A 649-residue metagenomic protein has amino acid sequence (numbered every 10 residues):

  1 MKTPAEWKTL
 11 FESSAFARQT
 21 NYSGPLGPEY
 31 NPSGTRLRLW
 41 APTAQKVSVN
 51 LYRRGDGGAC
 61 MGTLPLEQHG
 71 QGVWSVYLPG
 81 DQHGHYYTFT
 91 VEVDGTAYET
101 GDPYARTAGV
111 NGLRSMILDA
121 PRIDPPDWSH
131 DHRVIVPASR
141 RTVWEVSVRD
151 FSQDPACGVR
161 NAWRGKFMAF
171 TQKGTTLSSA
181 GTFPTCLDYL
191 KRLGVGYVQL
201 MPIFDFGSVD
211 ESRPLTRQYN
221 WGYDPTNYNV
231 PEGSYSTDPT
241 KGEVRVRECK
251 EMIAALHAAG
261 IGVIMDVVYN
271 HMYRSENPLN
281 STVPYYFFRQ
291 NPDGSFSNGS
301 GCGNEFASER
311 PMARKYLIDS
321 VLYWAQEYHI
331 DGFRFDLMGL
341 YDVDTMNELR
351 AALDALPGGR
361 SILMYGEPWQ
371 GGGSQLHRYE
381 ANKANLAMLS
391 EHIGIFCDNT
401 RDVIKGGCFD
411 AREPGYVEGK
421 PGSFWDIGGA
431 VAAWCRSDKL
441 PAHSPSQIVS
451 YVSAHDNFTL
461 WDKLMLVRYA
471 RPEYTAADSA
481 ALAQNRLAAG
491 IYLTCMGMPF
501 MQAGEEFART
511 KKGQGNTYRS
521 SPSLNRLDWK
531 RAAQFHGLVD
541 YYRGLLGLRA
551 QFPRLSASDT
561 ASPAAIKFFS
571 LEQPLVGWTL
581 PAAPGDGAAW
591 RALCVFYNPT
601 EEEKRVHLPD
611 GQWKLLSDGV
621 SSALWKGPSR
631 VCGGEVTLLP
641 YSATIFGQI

Functional and structural regions predicted by a protein language model:
M1-P32, Q68-Q172: The feature marks proteins involved in alpha-glucan
Q19-G24, N485, T494-Q514, R526-L593: Glycan-recognition and catalytic regions of carbohydrate-active enzymes
E29-Q45, A565-P609: Carbohydrate-binding surface patches
L39, F89, V146, L200 (+9 more regions): Conserved, mostly hydrophobic/aromatic
A41, G84-Y87, P628-I649: C-terminal beta-strand-rich structural cap/linker in extracellular carbohydrate-active enzymes
Y52, A477, A481, L527 (+5 more regions): C-terminal accessory region downstream of the catalytic core in glycan-modifying enzymes
L118, R350-A351, A355-L356, R360-F507 (+4 more regions): Conserved alpha/beta catalytic core and glycan-binding cleft of carbohydrate-active enzymes
R149-Y328, L337-P357, L363, S374-Q375: Substrate-binding/active-site clefts of carbohydrate-active enzymes
